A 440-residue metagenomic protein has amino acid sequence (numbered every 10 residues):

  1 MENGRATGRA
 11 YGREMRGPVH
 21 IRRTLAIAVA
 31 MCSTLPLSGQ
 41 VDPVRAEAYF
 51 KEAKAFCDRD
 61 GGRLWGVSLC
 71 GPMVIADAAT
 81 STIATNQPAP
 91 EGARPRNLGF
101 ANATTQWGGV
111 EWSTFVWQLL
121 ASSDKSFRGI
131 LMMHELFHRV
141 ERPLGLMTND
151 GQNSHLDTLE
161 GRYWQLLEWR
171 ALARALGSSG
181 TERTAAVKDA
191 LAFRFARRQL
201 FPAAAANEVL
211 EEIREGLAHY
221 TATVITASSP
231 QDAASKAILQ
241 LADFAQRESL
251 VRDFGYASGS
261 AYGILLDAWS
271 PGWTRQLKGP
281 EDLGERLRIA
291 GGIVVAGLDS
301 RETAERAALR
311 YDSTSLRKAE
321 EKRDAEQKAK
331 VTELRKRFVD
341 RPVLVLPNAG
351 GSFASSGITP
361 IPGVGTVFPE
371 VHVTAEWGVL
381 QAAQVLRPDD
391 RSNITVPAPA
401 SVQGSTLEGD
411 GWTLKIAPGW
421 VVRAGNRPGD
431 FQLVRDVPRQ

Functional and structural regions predicted by a protein language model:
G12-L25: Bacterial N-terminal signal peptides that target proteins for export
T24-P36: Bacterial N-terminal signal peptides
Q40-G92, W112, A218, P369-E370: N-terminal mature-domain "stem" immediately C-terminal to a signal peptide or N-terminal signal-anchor/transmembrane
A76, T80-S81, P143-L200, A204 (+1 more regions): Post-HExxH zinc-binding segment in Zn-dependent metallohydrolases
W117-L131: Short pre-active-site segment immediately N-terminal to the catalytic Zn-binding motif
I130-P143: Active-site recognition of the HExxH zinc-binding catalytic motif
P202-D232, L241-E302: Active-site-proximal alpha-helical
R275-Q440: Non-catalytic terminal regions of proteins
